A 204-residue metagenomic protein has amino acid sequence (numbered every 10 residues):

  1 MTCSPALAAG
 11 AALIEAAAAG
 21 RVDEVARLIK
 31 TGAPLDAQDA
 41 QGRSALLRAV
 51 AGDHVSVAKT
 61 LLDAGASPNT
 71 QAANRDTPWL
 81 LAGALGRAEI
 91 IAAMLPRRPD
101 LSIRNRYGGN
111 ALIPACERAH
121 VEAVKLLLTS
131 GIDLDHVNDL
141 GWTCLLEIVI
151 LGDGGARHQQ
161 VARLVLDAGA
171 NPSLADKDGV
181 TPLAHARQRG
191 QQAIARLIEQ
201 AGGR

Functional and structural regions predicted by a protein language model:
C3-T31, A40, D63, Q200 (+1 more regions): Intrinsically disordered, low-complexity regulatory segments in ankyrin-centric signaling systems
E15-G20, R48-H54, L81-R87, P114-H120 (+2 more regions): Ankyrin repeat A-helix N-terminal signature
R21-I29, H54-L62, R87-L95, H120-L128 (+2 more regions): Ankyrin repeat structural motif
K30-V57, D63: N-terminal, post-signal-peptide region of Sec/Tat-exported proteins
P172-R204: Leucine-rich solenoid repeat scaffolds
